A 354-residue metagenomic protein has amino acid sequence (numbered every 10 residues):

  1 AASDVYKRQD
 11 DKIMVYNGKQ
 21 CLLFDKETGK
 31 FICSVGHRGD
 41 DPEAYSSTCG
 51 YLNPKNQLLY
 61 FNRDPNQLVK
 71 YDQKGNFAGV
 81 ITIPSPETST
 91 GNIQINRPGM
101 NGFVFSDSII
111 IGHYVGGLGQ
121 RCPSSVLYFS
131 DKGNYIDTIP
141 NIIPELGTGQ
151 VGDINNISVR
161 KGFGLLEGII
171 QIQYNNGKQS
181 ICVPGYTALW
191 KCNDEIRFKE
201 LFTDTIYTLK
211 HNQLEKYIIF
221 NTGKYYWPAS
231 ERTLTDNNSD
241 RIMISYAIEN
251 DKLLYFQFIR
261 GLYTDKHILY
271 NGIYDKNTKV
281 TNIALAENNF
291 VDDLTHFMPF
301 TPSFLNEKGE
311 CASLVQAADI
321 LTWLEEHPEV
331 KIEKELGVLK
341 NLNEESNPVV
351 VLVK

Functional and structural regions predicted by a protein language model:
A2-Y6: Short, small-residue-biased leader/transition segments that mark boundaries at the very start of proteins
D11-N17, N56-R63, G102-Q120, L127 (+5 more regions): Short beta-strand elements that form the blades of beta-propeller/WD-repeat-like and other beta-sheet-rich scaffold
K30-P65, I81-S89: Blade-loop segments of beta-propeller domains
F31-H37, A78-S85, Y135-Q150, E215-K224 (+1 more regions): Beta-propeller fold detector
D64-S125, Y135-I154: Asp-box/WD-like beta-propeller blade repeats and closely related beta-sheet repeat scaffolds
P123-N134, D204, I268-T278, S346-K354: Beta-propeller blade signature
Y217-S239, N277-N306, L321: Conserved blade-ending motifs and adjacent loop-strand segments that build the rim/top face of beta-propeller domains
E307-K354: Blade-level signature of beta-propeller repeat domains, shared across WD40, Kelch, NHL, RCC1 and BNR/Asp-box propellers
